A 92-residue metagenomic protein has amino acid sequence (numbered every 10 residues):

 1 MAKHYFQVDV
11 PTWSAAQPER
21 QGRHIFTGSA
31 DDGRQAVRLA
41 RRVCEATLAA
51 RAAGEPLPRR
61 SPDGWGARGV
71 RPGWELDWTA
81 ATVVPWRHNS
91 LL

Functional and structural regions predicted by a protein language model:
M1-R23: Short aromatic-glycine-(Arg/Gly/Cys) micro-motifs in beta-strand/loop hairpins
F6-V8, R23, Q35, R41 (+3 more regions): Residue-level marker of intrinsically disordered, low-complexity segments enriched for small/polar residues
D9, D31-D32, D63, D77: Acidic-enriched, low-complexity/disordered segments with a strong bias for Aspartate over Glutamate
V10, P18, T27, L76-V84: A structural signal for the main folded, soluble domain(s) of proteins
R20-G33: A short, exposed loop/beta-hairpin motif centered on an aromatic-Gly-Thr core
D31-G54: A short, charged, amphipathic alpha-helix used as a generic interaction element across diverse proteins
A46-L92: Short, mixed-charge low-complexity intrinsically disordered segments
